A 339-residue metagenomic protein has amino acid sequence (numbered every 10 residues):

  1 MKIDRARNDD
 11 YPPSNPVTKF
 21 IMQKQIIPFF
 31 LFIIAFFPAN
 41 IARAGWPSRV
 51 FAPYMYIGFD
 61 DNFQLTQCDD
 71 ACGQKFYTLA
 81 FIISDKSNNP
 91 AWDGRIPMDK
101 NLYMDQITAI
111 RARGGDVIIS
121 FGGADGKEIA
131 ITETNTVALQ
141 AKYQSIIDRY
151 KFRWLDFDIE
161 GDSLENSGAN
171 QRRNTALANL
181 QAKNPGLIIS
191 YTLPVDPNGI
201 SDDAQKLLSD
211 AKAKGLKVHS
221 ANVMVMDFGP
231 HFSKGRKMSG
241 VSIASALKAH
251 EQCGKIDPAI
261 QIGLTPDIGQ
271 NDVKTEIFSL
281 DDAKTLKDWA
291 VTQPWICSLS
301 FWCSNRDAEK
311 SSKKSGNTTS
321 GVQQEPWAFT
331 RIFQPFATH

Functional and structural regions predicted by a protein language model:
V17-F29: Bacterial N-terminal signal peptides that target proteins for export
P28-F36: Bacterial N-terminal signal peptides
N40-A44: Sec/Tat signal peptide C-region and signal peptidase I cleavage site
G45-G263, D267-D282, N305-T338: Chitinase-like catalytic core of GlcNAc-active glycosidases
K287-D288: Catalytic-core region of carbohydrate-active enzymes that cleave or remodel glycosidic bonds
V291, C297-S300: Auxiliary Fe-S-binding modules of radical SAM enzymes
